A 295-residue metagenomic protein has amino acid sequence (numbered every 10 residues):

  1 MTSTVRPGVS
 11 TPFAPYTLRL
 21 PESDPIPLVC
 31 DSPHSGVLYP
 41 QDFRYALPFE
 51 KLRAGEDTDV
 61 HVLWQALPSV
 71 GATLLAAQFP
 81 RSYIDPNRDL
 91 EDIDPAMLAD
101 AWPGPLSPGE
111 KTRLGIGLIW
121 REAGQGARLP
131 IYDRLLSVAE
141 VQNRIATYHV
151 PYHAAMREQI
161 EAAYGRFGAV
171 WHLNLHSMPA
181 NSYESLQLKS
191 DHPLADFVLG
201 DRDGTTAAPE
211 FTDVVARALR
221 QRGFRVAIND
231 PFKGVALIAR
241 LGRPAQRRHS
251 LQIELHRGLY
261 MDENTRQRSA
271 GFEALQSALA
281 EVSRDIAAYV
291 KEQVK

Functional and structural regions predicted by a protein language model:
T2-H172, S177-L251, L255-K295: N-terminal catalytic or cofactor-binding beta/alpha core of small enzyme domains
